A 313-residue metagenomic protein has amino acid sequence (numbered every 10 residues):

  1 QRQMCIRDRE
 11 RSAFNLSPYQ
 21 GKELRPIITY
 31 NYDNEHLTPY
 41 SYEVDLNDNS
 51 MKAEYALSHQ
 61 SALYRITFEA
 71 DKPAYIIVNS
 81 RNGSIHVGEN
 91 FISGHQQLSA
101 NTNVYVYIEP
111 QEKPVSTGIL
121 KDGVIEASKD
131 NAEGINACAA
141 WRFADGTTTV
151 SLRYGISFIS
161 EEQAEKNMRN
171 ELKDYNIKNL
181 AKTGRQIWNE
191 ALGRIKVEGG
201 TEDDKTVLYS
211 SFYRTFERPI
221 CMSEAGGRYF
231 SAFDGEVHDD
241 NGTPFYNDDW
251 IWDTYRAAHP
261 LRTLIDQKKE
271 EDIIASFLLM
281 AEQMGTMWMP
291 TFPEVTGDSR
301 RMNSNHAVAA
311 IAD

Functional and structural regions predicted by a protein language model:
Q1-Q3, R7-D313: Accessory carbohydrate-recognition regions in carbohydrate-active enzymes
